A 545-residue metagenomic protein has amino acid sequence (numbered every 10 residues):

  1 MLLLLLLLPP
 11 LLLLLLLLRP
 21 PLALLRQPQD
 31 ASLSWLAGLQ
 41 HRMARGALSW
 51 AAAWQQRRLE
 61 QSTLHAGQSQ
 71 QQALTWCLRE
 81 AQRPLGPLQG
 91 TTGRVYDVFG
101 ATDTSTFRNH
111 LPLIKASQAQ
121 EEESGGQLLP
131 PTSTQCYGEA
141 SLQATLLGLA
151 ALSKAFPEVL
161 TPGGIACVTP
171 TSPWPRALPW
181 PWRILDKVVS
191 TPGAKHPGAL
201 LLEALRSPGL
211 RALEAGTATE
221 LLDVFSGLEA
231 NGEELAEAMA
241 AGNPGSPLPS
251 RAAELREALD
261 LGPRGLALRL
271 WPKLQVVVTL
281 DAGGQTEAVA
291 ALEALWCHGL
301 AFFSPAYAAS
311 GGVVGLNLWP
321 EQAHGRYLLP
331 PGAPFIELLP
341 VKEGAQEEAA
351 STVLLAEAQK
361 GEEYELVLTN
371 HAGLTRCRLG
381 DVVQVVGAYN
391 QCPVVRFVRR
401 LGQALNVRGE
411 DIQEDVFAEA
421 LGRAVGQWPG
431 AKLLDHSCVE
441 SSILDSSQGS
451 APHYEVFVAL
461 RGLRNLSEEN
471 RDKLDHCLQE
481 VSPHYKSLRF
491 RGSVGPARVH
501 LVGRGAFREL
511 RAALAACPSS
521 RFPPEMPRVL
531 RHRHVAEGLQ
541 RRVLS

Functional and structural regions predicted by a protein language model:
L2-L88, G93-V95, F99, F107 (+2 more regions): Active-site glycine/GP-rich loop and adjacent strand/helix microenvironment that borders small-molecule binding pockets
Q70-E121, Q127-T132, E139-Q143, L147-E158 (+1 more regions): Active-site diphosphate/adenylate-binding microenvironment
K115-E121, T134-T145, S190-P197, E220 (+1 more regions): Phosphate/oxyanion-binding active-site loops and adjacent basic polyanion-contact surfaces
